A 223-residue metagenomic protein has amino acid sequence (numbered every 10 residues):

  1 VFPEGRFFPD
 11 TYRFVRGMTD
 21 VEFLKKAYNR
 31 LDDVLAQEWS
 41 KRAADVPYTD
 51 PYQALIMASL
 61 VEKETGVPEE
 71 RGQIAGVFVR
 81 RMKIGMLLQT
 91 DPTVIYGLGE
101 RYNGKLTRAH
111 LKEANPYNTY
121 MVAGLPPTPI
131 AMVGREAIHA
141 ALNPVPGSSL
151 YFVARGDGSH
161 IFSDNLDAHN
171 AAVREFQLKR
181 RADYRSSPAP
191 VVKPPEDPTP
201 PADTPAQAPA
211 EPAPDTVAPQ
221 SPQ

Functional and structural regions predicted by a protein language model:
V1-Q223: Bacterial extracytoplasmic/cell-wall-associated proteins, especially those involved in peptidoglycan
